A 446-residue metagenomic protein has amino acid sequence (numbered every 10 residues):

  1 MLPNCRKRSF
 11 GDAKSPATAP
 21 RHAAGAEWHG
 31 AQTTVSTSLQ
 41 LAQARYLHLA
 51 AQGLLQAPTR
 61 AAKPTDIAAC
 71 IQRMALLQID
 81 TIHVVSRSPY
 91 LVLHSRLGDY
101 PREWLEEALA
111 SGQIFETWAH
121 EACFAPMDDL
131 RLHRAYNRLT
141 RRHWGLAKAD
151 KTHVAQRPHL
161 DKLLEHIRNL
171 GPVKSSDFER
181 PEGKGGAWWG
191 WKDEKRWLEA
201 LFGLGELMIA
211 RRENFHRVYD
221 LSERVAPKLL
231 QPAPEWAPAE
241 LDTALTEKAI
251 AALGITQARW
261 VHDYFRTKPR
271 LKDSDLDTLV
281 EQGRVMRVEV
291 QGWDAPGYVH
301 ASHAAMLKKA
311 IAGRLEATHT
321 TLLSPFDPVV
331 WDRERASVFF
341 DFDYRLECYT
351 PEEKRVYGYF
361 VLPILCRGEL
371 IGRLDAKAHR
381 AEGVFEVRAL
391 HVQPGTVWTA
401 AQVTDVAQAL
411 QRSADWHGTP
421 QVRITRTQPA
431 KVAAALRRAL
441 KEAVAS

Functional and structural regions predicted by a protein language model:
R8, W28-T321, D327-V330, R335 (+4 more regions): Long, low-complexity intrinsically disordered regions
G11-A13, A23, G30: Short hydrophobic alpha-helical segments enriched in small aliphatic residues
S15-T18, G25: Periodic, rod-like helical contexts
